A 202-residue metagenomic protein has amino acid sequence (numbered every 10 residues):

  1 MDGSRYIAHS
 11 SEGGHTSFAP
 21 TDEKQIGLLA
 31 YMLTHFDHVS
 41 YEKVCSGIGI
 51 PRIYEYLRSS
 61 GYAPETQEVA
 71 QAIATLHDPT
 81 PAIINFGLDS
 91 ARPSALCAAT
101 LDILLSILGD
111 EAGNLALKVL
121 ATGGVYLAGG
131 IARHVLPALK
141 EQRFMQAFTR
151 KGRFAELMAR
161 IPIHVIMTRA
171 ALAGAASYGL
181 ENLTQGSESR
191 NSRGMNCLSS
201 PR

Functional and structural regions predicted by a protein language model:
M1-D2, A19: Short beta-strand-to-turn element immediately C-terminal to the catalytic PLP-Schiff-base lysine in fold type I
D2, A30-S200: ATP-binding/phosphotransfer module of carbohydrate and carboxylate kinases, centering on a glycine-rich
I7: Active-site histidine-anchored catalytic micro-motif
S10-T34: A short, charged helix-loop
